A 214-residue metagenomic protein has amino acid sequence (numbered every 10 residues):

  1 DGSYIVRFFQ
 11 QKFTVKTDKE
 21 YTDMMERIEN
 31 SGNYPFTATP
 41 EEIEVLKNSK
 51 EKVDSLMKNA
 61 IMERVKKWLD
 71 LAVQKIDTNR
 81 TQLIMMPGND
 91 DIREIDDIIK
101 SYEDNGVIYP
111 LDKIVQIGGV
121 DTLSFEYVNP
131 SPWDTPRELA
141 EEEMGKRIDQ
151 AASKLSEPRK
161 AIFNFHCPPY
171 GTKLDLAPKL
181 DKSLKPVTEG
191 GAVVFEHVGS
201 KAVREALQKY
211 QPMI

Functional and structural regions predicted by a protein language model:
D1-I214: Extended recognition/assembly regions associated with phosphoester-bond processing machinery
